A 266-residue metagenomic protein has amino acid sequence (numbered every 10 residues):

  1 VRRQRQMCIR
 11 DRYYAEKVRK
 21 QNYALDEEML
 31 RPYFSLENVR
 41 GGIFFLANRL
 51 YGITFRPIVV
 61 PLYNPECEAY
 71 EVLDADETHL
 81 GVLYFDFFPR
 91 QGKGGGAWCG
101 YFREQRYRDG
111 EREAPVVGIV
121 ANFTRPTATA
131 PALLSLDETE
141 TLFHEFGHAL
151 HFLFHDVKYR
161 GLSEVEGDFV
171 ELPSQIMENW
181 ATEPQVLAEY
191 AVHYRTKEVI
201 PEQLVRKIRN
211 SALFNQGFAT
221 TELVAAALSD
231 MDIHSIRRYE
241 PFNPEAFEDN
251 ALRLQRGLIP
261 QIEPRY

Functional and structural regions predicted by a protein language model:
V1-I9: Single conserved hydrophobic/aromatic residue that forms the stacking wall/gate of nucleotide- or nucleobase-binding
R10-S35, W180: Short His/Asp/Glu-rich catalytic/ion-coordination signatures at enzyme active sites or charged loops
L30, L36, V205-Y266: Pan-zinc metallopeptidase signature
S35-T54: Zn2+-dependent metallopeptidase catalytic core
T54-C67: Long, charged, glycine-rich C-terminal linkers/tails
Y63-N64, E71-E140, G257-R265: Active-site-adjacent "gating/activation" loops or surface patches in catalytic cores
L73, H79-V82, H155-M231: Acidic/histidine-rich catalytic neighborhood
R125, L133-L153, S174: Active-site recognition of the HExxH zinc-binding catalytic motif
